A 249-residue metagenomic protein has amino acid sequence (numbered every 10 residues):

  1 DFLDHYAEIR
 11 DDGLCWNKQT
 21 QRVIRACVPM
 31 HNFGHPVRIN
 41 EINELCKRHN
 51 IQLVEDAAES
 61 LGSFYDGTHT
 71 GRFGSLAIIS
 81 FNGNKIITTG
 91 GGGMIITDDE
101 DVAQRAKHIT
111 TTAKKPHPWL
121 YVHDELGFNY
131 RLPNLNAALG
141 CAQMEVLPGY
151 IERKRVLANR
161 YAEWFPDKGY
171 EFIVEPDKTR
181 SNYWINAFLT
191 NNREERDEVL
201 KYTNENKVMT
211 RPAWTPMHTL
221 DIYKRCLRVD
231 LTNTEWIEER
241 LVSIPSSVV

Functional and structural regions predicted by a protein language model:
F2-G13, G67-L76: A short alpha/beta connector and helix-capping loop motif
A7-R22, A26-M30, H35-E41, R48 (+2 more regions): PLP-dependent aminotransferase class I/II
R25-A26, Q52, L76: Short, Asp-centered acidic motifs that coordinate Mg2+ and/or phosphate in catalytic or ligand-binding sites
M30, V54-E55: Hydrophobic residues in beta-strands of the RecA-like P-loop NTPase core, especially within AAA+ ATPase
K47, L53-V54: C-terminal EAL-domain catalytic cores of bacterial cyclic di-GMP phosphodiesterases
N50, F73-S75, K207: Glycine-enriched alpha-helix->loop->beta-strand junction motifs that scaffold or abut catalytic
E55-T89, H117-D124, E171: Conserved active-site segment immediately N-terminal to the catalytic lysine that forms the internal aldimine
R72-T111, N134: Active-site PLP attachment segment
